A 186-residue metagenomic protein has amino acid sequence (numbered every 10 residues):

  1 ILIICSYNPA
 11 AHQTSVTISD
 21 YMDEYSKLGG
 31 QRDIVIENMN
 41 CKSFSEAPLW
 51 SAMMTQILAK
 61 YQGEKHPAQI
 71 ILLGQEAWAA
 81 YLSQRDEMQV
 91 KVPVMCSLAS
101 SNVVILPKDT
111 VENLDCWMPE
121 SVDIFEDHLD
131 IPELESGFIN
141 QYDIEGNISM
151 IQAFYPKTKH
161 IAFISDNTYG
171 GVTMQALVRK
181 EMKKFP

Functional and structural regions predicted by a protein language model:
L2-P186: Short hydrophobic alpha-helices and adjacent helix-cap/hinge residues
